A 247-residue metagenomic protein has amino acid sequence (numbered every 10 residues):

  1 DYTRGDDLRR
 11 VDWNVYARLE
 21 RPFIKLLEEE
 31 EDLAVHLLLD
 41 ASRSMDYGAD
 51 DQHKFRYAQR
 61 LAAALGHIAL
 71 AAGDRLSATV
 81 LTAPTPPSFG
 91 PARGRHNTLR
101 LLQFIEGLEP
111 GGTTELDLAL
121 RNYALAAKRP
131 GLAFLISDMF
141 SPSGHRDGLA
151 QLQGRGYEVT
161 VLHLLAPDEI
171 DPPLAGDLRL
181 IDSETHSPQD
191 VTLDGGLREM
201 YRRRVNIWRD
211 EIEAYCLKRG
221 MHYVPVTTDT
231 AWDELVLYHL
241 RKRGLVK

Functional and structural regions predicted by a protein language model:
D1-A92, L132-S137, P142-Q151, G156 (+3 more regions): An amphipathic, basic-hydrophobic helix/alpha-beta surface used to engage anionic, phosphate-rich ligands or surfaces
R9, G94-L101, L116-A119, L197 (+3 more regions): Alpha-helical structural motif
E30-A34, R93-N97, G111, R204: A generic short alpha-helical patch detector that favors 3-5-residue windows in or near N-terminal regions
R56, P110-D117, R203-N206: Conserved phosphate-coordination/catalytic loops
R60, A64, T114-R121, D210 (+1 more regions): Short, contiguous clusters of charged residues that form electrostatic/catalytic patches at enzyme active sites, used
S88-Q103, R241-K242: Short, electropositive alpha-helical surface patch
N97-G131, S143, L165-A166, I170: Von Willebrand factor
L125-G131, S141-K247: Von Willebrand factor type A / integrin I
